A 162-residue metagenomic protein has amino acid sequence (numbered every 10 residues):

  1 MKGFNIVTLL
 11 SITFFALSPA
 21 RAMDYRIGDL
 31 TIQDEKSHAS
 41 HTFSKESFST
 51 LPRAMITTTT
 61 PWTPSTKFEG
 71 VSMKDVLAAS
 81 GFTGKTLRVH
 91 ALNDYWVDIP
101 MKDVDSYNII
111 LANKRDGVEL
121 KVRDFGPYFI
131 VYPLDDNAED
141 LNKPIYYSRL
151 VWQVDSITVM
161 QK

Functional and structural regions predicted by a protein language model:
M1-T8: Bacterial N-terminal signal peptides that target proteins for export
T8-A16: Bacterial N-terminal signal peptides
A22-K162: N-terminal intrinsically disordered, low-complexity segments enriched in P/E/S/T
